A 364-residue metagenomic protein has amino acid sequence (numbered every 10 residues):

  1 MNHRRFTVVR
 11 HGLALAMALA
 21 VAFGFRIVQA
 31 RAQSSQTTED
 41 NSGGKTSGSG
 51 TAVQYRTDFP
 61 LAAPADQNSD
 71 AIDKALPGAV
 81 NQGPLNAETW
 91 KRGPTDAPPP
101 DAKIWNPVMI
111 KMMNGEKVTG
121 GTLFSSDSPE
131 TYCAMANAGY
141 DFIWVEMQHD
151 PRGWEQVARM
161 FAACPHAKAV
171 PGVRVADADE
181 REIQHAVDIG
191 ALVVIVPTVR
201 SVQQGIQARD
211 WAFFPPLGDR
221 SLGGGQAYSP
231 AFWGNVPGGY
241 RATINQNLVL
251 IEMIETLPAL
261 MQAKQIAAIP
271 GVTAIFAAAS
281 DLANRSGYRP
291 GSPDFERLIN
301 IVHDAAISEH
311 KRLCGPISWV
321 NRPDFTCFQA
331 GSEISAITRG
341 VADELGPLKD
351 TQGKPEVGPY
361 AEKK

Functional and structural regions predicted by a protein language model:
N2-A16: Bacterial N-terminal signal peptides that target proteins for export
V8, F25-I27, L61: Generic detector of N-terminal low-structure segments
G12-R26: Bacterial N-terminal signal peptides
L19, Q33-K364: Expand to "…catalyze enediolate/carbanion chemistry for C-C bond making/breaking, isomerization, decarboxylation
G24-S34: Bacterial Sec-dependent signal peptides at the C-terminal "C-region" and cleavage site
